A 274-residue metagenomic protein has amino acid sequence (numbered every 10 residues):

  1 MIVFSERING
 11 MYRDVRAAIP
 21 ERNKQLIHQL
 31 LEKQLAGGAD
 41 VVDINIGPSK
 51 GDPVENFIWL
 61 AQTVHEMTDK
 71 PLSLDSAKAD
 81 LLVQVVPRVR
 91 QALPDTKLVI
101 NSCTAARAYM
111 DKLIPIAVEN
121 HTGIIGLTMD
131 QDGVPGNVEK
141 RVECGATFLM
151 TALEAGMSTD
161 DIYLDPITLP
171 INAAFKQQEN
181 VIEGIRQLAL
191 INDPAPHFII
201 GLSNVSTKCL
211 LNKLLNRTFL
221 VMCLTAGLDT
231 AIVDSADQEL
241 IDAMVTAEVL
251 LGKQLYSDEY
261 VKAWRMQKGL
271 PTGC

Functional and structural regions predicted by a protein language model:
M1-V3, D40-D43, P71-S73, D95-V99 (+4 more regions): Structural preference for beta-strand elements that scaffold enzyme active sites
F4-Q29, P53, N101-A105, Q131-E139 (+1 more regions): Active-site mouth loops of central-metabolism enzymes
N23-Q34, Y109, T147, L215-L220: Short, acidic/polar
L35-A36, H65-M67, V86-D95, D111-T122 (+2 more regions): Acidic (Asp/Glu)-rich catalytic clusters
L35-S73, T168-Q178: Glycine-rich, proline-tolerant flexible connector loops at the mouths of alpha/beta enzymes
D43-K50, K70-K78, T96-A108, T128 (+1 more regions): Catalytic beta/alpha-barrel core
K50-L60, S76-V86, A105-V118, G133-E143 (+2 more regions): Active-site-adjacent beta->alpha loops and helix N-cap segments on the catalytic face of soluble alpha/beta enzymes
E119-G269: Catalytic alpha/beta core domains of metabolic enzymes, predominantly
